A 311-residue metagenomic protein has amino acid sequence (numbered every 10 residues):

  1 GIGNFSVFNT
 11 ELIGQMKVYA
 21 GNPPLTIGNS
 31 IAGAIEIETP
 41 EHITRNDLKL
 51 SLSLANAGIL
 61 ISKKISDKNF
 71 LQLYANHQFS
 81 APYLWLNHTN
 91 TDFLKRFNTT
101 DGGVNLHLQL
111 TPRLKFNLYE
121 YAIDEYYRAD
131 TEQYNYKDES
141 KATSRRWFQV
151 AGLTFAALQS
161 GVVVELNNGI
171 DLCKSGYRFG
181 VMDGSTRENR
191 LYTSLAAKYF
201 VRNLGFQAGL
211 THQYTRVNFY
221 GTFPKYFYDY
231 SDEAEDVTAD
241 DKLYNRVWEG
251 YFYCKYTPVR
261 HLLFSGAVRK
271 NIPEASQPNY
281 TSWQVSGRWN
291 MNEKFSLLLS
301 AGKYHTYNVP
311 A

Functional and structural regions predicted by a protein language model:
G1-V18: Short acidic/polar hinge/loop motifs at secondary-structure boundaries that mediate gating or recognition
I13, S66-K68, Q109-R113, L158-V162 (+3 more regions): Outer-membrane beta-barrel channels and translocator barrels
Q15-P24, A32-P40, D47-T91, D101-Q109 (+2 more regions): Predominantly transmembrane beta-strands of Gram-negative outer membrane beta-barrel pores used for transport
S30, K68-A81, A156-G180, L243-E274 (+1 more regions): Surface-exposed extracellular loop regions of Gram-negative outer-membrane beta-barrel proteins
T39, K63, L108, F155-A157 (+6 more regions): Residue-level signature of outer-membrane beta-barrel architecture
S80-P82, F93-F97, L114-R190: Flexible loop and strand-edge segments within Gram-negative outer membrane beta-barrel domains
D138-G152, A156-L158, S185-L263, A301: Outer-membrane beta-barrel transmembrane domain signature of Gram-negative proteins, especially the mid-to-C-terminal
K174, G221-Y230, E274-S276, W289-A311: Surface-exposed extracellular loop regions of Gram-negative outer-membrane beta-barrel proteins, predominantly
